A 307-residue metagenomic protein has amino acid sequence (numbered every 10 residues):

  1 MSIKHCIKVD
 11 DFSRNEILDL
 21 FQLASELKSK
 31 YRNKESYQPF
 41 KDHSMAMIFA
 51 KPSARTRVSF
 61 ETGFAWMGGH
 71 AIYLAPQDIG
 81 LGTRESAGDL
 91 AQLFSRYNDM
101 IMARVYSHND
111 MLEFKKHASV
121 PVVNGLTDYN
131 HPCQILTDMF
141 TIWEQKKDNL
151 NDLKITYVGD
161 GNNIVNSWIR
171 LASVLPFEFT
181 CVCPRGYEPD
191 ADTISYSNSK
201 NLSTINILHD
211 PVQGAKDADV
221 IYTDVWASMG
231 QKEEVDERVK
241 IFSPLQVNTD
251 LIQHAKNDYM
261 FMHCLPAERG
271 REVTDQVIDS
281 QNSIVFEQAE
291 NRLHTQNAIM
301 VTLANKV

Functional and structural regions predicted by a protein language model:
M1-V58, T62: Positively charged, low-complexity intrinsically disordered leader regions
F40-M45, L150-L153, D258: Phosphate-coordination loops involved in phosphoryl transfer and adenosine-cofactor binding
F40-W143, R269: Phosphate/diphosphate ligand-binding glycine-rich loop within oxidoreductases
A50-T62, Q145-T223: Glycine-rich phosphate/diphosphate-binding loop of Rossmann-like nucleotide-binding domains
M67, Y97, H117-S119, L175 (+3 more regions): Short, structured coil segments at secondary-structure junctions
N198-Q276: Rossmann-like adenosine-cofactor binding region
D258-Y259, L265-V307: Adenosine-phosphate binding glycine-rich loop
